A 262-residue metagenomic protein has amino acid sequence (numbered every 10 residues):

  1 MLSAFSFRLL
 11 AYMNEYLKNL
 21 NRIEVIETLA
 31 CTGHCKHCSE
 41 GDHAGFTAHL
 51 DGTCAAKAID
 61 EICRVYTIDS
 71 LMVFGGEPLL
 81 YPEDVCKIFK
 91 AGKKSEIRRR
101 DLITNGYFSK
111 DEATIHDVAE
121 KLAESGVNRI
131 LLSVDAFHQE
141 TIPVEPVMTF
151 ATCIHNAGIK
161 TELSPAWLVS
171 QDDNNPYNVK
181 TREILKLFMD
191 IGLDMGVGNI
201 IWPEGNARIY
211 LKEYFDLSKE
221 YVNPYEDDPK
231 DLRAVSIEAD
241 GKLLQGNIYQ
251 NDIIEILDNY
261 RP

Functional and structural regions predicted by a protein language model:
L2-T104, S109, A113: Conserved alpha-helical substructure of the radical SAM core
I62-R64, A119-G126, F150: Acidic (Asp/Glu)-rich catalytic clusters
E83-K87, E112-K121, D173-I184: Distinct, well-ordered alpha-helical segments
E96-R98, V127, G158-I159: A short helix->loop->beta-strand "cap" motif at the edges of active sites that frequently abuts
L122-A136: Non-cysteine beta-strand/loop elements that form the S-adenosyl-L-methionine
S133-T141, A151-L185: Conserved strand-turn element in the central/C-terminal portion of the radical SAM core barrel that lines
V144-E145: Active-site-adjacent beta->alpha loops and helix N-cap segments on the catalytic face of soluble alpha/beta enzymes
G196-P262: Accessory C-terminal segments flanking Radical SAM cores
